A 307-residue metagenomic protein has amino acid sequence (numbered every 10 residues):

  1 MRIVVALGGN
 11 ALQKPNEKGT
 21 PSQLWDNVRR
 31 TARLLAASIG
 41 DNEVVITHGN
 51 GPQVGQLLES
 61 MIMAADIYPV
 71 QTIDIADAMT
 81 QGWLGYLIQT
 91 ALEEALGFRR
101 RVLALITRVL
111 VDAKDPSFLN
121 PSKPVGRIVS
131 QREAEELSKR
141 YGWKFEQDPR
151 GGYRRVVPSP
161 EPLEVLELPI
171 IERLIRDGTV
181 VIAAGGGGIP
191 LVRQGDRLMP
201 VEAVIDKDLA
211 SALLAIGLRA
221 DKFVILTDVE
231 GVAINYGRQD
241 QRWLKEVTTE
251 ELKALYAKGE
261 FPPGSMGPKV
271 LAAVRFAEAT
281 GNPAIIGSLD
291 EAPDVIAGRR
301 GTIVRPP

Functional and structural regions predicted by a protein language model:
M1-P307: C-terminal catalytic "cap/lid" subdomain
